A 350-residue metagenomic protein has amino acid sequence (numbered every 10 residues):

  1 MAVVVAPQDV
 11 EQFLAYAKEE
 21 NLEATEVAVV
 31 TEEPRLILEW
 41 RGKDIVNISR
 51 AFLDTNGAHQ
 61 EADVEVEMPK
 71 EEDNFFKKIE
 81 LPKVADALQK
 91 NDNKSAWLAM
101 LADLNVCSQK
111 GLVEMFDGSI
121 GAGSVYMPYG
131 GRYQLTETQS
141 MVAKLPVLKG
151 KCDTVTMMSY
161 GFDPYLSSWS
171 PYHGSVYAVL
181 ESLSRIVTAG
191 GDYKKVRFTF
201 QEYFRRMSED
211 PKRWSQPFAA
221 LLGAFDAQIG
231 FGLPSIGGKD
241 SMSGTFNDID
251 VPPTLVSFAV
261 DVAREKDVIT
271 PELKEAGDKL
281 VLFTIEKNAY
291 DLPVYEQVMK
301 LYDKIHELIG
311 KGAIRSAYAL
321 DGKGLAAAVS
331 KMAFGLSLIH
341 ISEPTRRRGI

Functional and structural regions predicted by a protein language model:
M1-L338, S342, R346-R347: Glycine/proline-enriched, intrinsically flexible loops and inter-domain linkers
